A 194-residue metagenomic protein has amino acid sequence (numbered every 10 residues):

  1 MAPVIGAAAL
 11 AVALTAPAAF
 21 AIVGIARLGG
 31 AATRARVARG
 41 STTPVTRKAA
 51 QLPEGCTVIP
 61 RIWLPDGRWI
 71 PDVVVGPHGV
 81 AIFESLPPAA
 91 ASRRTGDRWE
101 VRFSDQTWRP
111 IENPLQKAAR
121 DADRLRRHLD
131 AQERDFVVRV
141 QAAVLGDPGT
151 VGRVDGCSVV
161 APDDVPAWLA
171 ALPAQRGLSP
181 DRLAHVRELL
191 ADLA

Functional and structural regions predicted by a protein language model:
M1-R68, V75-V80, A91, Q106-A194: Surface-exposed interaction regions that form or flank ligand-binding interfaces
G67-I70, S85: Short, well-ordered alpha-helical microsegments
V73, T95-R98: Surface-exposed beta-strand edges and their flanking turn/coil or helix-capping segments
I82-A90, D97: Active-site ExK catalytic segment of metal-dependent nucleases
D97-Q106: Short glycine/proline- and charge-enriched loop/turn segments that cap or connect secondary-structure elements
